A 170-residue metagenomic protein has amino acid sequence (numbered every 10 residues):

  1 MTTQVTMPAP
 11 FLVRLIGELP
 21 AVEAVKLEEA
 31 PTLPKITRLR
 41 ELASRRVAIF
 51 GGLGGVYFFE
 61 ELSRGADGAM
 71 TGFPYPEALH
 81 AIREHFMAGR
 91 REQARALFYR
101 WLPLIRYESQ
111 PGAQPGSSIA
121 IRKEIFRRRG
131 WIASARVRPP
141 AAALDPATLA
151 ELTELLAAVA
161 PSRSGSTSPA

Functional and structural regions predicted by a protein language model:
T2-Q110: Catalytic alpha/beta core domains of metabolic enzymes, predominantly
A66, P74, A78-A170: C-terminal alpha-helical cap/extension of soluble enzyme domains
